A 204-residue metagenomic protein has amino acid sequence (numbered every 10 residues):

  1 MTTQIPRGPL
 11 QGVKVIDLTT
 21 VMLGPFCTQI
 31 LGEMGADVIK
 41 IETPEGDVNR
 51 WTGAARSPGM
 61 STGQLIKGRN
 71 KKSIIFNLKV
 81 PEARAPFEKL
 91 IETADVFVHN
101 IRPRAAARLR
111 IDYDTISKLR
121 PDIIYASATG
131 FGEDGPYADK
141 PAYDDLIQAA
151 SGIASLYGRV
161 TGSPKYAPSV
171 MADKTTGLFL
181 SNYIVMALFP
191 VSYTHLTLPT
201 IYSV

Functional and structural regions predicted by a protein language model:
M1-P190, H195: N-terminal helix-loop segment corresponding to the beta1-alpha1 unit of nucleotide/adenylate-binding folds
H195-V204: Single conserved hydrophobic/aromatic residue that forms the stacking wall/gate of nucleotide- or nucleobase-binding
